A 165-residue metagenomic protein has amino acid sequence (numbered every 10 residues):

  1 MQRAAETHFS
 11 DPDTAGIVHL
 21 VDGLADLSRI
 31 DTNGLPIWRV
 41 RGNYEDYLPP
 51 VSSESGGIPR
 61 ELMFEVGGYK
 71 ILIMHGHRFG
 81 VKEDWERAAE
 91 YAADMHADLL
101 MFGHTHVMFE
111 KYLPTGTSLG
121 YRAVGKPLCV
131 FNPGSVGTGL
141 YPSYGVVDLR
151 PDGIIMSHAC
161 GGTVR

Functional and structural regions predicted by a protein language model:
M1-G34, S52-E54, I58-P59, S143 (+3 more regions): N-terminal active-site segment of His-dependent metallophosphoesterases
M1-R3, L24-S28, Y44-P49, F79-D84 (+3 more regions): Active-site environment of divalent metal-dependent phosphoester hydrolases
A5, G67, M95, S118-R165: Binuclear metal-dependent phosphoesterase catalytic core
T14, L35-P36, G125-L128: A short helix->loop->beta-strand "cap" motif at the edges of active sites that frequently abuts
G16-D22, W38-N43, L72-H75, L99-H104 (+1 more regions): Active-site neighborhood of phospho(di)ester-bond hydrolases with catalytic His/Asp-centered motifs
P36-E83: Helix-adjacent hinge/juxtasegments
L62, F109-K111, S143-D148: Short beta-strand scaffold segments in enzyme catalytic cores
E86-R87, A92-D94: Non-DNA-binding regulatory cores of transcription-related proteins, predominantly C-terminal effector-binding
